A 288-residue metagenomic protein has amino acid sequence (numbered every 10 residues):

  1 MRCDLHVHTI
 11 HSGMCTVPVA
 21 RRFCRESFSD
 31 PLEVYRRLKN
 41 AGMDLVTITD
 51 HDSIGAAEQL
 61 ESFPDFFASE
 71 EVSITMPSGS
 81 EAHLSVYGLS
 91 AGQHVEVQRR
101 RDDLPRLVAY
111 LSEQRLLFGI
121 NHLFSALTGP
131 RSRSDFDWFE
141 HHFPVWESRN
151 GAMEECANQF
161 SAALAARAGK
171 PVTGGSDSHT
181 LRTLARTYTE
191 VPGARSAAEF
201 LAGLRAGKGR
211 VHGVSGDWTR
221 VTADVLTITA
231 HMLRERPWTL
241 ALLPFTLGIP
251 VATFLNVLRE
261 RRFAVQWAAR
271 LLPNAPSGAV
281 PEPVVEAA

Functional and structural regions predicted by a protein language model:
M1-R25, E58-D65, I74-H94, A109 (+1 more regions): Charged catalytic cores and adjacent phosphate/nucleic-acid-binding surfaces used for phosphate/nucleic-acid chemistry
R21-S27, E33-G55, L116-G119: Divalent metal-dependent hydrolysis catalytic cores, especially in the metallo-beta-lactamase
E26-D30, R99-D103, M153, A157: Soluble or luminal CAZymes and related metallo-dependent hydrolases
T47, F66-A68, G119-I120, T173-G174: General beta-strand structural signal in soluble alpha/beta enzymes
H51, N121-F124, S178: Short, well-ordered beta-to-alpha junction loops that form the rim of enzyme active sites and present histidine/acidic
E96-S134: Divalent metal-binding pocket/active-site signature
